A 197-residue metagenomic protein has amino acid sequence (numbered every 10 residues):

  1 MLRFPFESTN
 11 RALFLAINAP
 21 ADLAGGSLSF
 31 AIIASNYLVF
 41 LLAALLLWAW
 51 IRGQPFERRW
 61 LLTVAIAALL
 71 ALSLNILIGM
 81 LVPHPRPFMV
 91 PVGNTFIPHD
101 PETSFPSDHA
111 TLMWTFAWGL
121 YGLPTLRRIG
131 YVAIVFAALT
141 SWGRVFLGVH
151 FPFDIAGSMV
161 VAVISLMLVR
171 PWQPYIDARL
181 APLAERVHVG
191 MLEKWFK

Functional and structural regions predicted by a protein language model:
M1-F40, I76-E102, L180-K197: N-terminal transmembrane-helix/juxtamembrane module of multi-pass inner/ER membrane proteins
A24-G26, P55-W60, T125-Y131: Membrane-helix interface segments
G26-F30, E57, L61, A65 (+1 more regions): Hydrophobic, aromatic-rich alpha-helical transmembrane segments and their membrane-interface anchor motifs
F30-Y37, T63, R128-V135: Alpha-helical transmembrane segments of integral membrane proteins
A44-L74: Interfacial segments of alpha-helical transmembrane regions
R52-G53, V82-P83, L147-F151: Short helix-capping/hinge motifs at transmembrane helix termini and TM-loop junctions
A65-M80, G130-G143: Small-polar-interrupted transmembrane alpha-helices in polytopic inner-membrane proteins
I97-K197: Membrane-embedded catalytic cores of phosphoryl/pyrophosphoryl-handling enzymes
